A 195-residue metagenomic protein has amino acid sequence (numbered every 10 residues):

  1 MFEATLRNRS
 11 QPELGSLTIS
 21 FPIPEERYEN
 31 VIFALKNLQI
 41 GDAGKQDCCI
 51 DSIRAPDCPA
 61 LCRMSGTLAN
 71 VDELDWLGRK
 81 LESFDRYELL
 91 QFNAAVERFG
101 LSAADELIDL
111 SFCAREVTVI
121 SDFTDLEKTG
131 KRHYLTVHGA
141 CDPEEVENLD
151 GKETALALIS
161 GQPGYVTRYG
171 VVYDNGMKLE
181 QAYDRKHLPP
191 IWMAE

Functional and structural regions predicted by a protein language model:
M1-A43: N-terminal ordered "arm"
M1-R7, S16-S20, D47-D51, A155 (+1 more regions): Ordered hydrophobic segments in well-structured contexts
N8, A60-C62, G66-A69, T136-V146: Extracellular/secreted glycoprotein ectodomains characterized by long, lumenal stretches of O-glycosylated
Q11-G15, D57-A60, L179-A182: Short, surface-exposed beta-strand/loop "edge" segments at domain boundaries and coil↔beta transitions
Y28-S102: Structured domain cores in non-transmembrane regions
L74, L89, A104, L110 (+2 more regions): Short amphipathic alpha-helical segments that mediate assembly, nucleic-acid/protein binding, or membrane association
A104-Y134, C141: Extracytoplasmic/secretory-pathway segments with low complexity and glycosylation-like composition
K131-E195: Acidic, proline/glycine-rich low-complexity IDRs
